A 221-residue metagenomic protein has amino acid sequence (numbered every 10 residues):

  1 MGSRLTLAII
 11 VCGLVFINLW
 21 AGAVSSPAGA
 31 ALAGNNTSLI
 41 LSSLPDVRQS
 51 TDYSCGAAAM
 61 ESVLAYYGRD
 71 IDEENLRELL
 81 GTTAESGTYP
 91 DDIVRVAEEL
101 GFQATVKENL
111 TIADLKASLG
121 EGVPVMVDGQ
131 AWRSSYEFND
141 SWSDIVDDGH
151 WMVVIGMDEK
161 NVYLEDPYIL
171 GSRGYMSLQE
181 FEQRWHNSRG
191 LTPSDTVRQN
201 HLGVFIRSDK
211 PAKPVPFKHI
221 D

Functional and structural regions predicted by a protein language model:
M1, L5-I9, T111-V125, P193-N200: Short, surface-exposed loop and linker segments with low hydrophobicity and enrichment for Pro/Ser/Thr
G2-P90, A131-W132, F138, W142-I145 (+2 more regions): Active-site-adjacent structural segments surrounding the nucleophilic cysteine of cysteine proteases and isopeptidases
V24, S135, I145-V146, I155-D221: Noncatalytic regulatory segments and standalone regulatory/sensor domains
A59, V63-G68, L80, A84 (+6 more regions): Sec/Tat-exported extracytoplasmic proteins
I71-L76, A104-L110: Surface-exposed patches in mature extracellular/periplasmic domains of secreted proteins
I93-E108: Short, charged, low-hydrophobicity "junction" segments
E108-I169, R173-G174: Active-site-adjacent substructure of cysteine-protease-like catalytic cores
